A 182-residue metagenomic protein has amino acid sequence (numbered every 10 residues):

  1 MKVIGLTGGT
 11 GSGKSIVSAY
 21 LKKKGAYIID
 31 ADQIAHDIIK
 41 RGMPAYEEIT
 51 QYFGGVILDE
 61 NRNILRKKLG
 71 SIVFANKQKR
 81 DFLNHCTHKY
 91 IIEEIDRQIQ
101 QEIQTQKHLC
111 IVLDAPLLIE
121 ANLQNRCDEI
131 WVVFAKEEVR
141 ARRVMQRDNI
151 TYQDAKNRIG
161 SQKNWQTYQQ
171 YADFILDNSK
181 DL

Functional and structural regions predicted by a protein language model:
I4-L6: Hydrophobic anchor at the beta1->P-loop junction of P-loop NTPases
G9, L21: P-loop (Walker A) phosphate-binding loop of NTP-binding proteins
S12: ATP-binding Walker
S15: Walker A/P-loop
A26-K40: Short beta-strand-centered segment that lines the nucleotide-binding/catalytic pocket of NTP-utilizing
H36-L109: ATP-dependent small-molecule kinase phosphotransfer cores that center on conserved nucleotide phosphate-binding segments
R97-C110, Q124-V133, E137-Q153, N164-L182: NTP-dependent small-molecule kinase module
